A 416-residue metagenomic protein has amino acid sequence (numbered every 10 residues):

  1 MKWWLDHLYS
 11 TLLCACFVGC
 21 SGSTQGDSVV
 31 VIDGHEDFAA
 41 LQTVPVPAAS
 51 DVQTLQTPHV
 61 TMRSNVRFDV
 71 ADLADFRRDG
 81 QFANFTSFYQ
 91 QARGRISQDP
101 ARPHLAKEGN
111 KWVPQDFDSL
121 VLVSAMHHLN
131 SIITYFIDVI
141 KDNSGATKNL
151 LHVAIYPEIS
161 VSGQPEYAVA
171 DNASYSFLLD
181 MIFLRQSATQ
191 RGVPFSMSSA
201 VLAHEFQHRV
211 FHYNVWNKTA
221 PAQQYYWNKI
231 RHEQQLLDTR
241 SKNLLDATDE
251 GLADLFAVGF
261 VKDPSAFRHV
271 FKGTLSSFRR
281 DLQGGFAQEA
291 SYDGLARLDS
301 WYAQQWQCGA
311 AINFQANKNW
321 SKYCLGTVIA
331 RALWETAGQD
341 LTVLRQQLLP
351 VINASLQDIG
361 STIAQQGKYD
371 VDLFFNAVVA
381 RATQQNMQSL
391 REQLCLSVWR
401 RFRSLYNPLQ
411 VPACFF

Functional and structural regions predicted by a protein language model:
W3-W4: Tryptophan (W) side chains
H7-G19: Bacterial N-terminal signal peptides
F17-V31, A413-F416: Bacterial Sec-dependent N-terminal signal peptides
S21-T24, S28, E36, F82 (+6 more regions): Compositionally biased, intrinsically disordered low-complexity regions
T24-R191, H212, W216-E233, L237: Acidic/polar low-complexity interaction segments
D118, L122-A125, S162-F416: Extracellular protease catalytic domains of secreted zymogens
